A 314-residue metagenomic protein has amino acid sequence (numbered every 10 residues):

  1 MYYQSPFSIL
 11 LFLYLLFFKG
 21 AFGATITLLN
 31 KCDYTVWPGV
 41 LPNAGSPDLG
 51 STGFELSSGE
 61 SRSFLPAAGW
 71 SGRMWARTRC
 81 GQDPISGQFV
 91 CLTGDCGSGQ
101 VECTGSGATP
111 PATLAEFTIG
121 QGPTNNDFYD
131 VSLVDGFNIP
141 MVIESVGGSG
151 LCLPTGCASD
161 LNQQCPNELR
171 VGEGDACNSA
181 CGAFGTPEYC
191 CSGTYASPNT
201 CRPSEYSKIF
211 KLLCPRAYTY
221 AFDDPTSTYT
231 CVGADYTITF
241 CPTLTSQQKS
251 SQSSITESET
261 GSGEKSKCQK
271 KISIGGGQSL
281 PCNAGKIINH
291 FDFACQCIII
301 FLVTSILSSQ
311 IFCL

Functional and structural regions predicted by a protein language model:
Y2-L314: Extracellular low-complexity, O-glycosylation-prone Ser/Thr/Pro/Gly-rich "stalks" and linkers flanking catalytic
